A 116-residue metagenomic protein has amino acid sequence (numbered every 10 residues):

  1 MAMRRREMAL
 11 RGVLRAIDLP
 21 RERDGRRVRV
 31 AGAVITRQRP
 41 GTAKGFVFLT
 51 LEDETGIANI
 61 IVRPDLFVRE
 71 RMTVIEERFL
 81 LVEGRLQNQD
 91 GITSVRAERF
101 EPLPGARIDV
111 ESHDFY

Functional and structural regions predicted by a protein language model:
M1-Q38: OB-fold nucleic-acid-binding modules
A9, P40-D65: OB-fold (S1/OB) nucleic-acid-binding surfaces
L19-E22, R39-A43, T50-E52, M72-T73 (+1 more regions): Replace "in large, NTP-powered and nucleic-acid-processing enzymes" with "in large, NTP-powered factors and other
R23, K44-F46, F79-L81: Short beta-strand-initiation
V28-V30, V47, T73, L80: Hydrophobic core residues within well-ordered beta-strands of beta-rich domains
V30, G56-I60, T93: Short beta-strand segments
A31-A33, T50, E83-R85: Residue-level recognition of well-ordered beta-strand positions that form the cores of beta-sheet-rich folds across
E54, P64-N88, I92-Y116: Extended, charge-rich, solvent-exposed interface segments
